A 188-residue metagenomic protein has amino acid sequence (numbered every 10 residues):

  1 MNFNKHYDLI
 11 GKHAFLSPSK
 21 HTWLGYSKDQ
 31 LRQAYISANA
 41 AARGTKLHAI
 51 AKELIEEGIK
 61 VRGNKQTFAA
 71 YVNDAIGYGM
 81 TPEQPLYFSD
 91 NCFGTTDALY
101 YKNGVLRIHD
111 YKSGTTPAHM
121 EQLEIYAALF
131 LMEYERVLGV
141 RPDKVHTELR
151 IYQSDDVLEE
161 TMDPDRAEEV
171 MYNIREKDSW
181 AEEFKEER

Functional and structural regions predicted by a protein language model:
M1-I50: Charged, glycine-rich intrinsically disordered N-terminal tails and low-complexity linkers that flank
Q33-R107, G114-E121, M132-E148, V157-M162 (+1 more regions): Catalytic cores of nuclease domains that cleave nucleic-acid phosphodiester backbones
Y126: Globin-like tetrapyrrole-binding proteins
L129: Short, surface-exposed basic-aromatic patches at helix termini and helix-loop junctions that form
E186-R188: Short acidic DE-rich linear segments
